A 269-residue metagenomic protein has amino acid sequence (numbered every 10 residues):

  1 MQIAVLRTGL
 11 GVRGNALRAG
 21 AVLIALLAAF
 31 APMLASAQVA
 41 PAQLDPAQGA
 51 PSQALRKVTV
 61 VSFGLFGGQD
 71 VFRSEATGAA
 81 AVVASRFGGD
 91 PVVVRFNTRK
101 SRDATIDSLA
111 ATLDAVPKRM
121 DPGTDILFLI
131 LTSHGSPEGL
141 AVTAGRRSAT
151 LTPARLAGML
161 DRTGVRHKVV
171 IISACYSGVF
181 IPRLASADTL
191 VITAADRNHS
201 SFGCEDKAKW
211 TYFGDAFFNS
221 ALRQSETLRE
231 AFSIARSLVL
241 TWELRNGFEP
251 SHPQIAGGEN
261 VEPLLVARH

Functional and structural regions predicted by a protein language model:
Q2-A4, G11, F30, A35-T124 (+3 more regions): Boundary/activation segment at the start of structured domains
A4-L23: Bacterial N-terminal signal peptides that target proteins for export
G20-P32: Bacterial N-terminal signal peptides
T59-S62, V92-F96, L127-L131, K168-I172 (+1 more regions): Structural recognition of the beta-strand scaffold that forms the well-ordered cores of secreted hydrolase catalytic
F66-D70, T98-R102, S133-E138, R147 (+3 more regions): Solvent-exposed loop/turn segments at secondary-structure junctions within structured extracellular/periplasmic domains
S74-G78, V82, A104, S108-A115 (+9 more regions): Extracytoplasmic/secreted proteins, especially bacterial periplasmic and envelope-associated proteins
S133-T163: A short, glycine/acidic-enriched catalytic loop
A174-E262: Active-site-proximal C-terminal subdomain of hydrolase catalytic domains
